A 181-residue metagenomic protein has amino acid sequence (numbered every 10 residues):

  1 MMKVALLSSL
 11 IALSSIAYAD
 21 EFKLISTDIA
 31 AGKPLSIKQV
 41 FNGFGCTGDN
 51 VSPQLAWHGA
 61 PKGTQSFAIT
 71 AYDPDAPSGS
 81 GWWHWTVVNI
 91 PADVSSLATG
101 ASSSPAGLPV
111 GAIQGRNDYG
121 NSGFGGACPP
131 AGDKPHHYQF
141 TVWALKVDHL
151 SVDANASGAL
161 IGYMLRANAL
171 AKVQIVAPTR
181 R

Functional and structural regions predicted by a protein language model:
M1-L6: Bacterial N-terminal signal peptides that target proteins for export
L10-Y18: Hydrophobic h-region of N-terminal signal peptides that target proteins for export in Gram-negative bacteria
Y18-R181: N-terminus-centered regions that define maturation/targeting leaders and the start of the first functional domain
